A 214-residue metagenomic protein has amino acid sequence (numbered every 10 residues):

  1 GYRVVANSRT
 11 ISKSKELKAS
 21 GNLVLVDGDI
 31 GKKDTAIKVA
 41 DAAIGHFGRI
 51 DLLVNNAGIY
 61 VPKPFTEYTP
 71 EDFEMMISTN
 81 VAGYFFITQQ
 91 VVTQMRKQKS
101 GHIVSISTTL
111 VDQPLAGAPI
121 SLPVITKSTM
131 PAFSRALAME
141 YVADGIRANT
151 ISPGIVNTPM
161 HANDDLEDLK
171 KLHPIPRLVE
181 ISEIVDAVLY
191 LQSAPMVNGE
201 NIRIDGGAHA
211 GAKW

Functional and structural regions predicted by a protein language model:
G28-V39, P70, S182-E183: The beta1-alpha1 cofactor-binding region of Rossmann-like NAD(H)/NADP(H)-dependent oxidoreductases
N56-V61, G207: Conserved NAD(P)H cofactor-binding loop of Rossmann-fold oxidoreductase domains
P64-F65, D72-I77, L169: Substrate-binding pocket helix/loop in short-chain dehydrogenase/reductase
F85, E180-I204, H209: C-terminal substrate-recognition "lid" of short-chain dehydrogenase/reductases
T88, T126, S134: Active-site helix of classical SDR
T93, R135, M139-A143: Alpha-helical segment proximal to the catalytic Tyr-Lys
V142, R147, N198-G199: Short, small/polar-rich loop/turn modules that mediate ligand/substrate recognition or access, typified
